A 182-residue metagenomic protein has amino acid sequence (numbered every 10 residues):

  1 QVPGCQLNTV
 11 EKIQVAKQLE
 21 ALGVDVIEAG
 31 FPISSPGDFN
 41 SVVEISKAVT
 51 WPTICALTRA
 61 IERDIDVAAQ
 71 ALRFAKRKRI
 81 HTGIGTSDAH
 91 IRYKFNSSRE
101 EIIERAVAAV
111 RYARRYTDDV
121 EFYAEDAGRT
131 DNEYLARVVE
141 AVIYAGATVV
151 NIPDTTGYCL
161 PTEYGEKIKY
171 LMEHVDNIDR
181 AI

Functional and structural regions predicted by a protein language model:
Q1: Conserved phosphate/anionic-ligand binding catalytic regions in large, soluble enzymes, centered on
G4-I27, F39-A48, E62-A181: Alpha/beta enzyme core
V24-P32, C55: Divalent metal-dependent hydrolysis catalytic cores, especially in the metallo-beta-lactamase
P32-G37, R59-E62: Short active-site-proximal "capping" loops at secondary-structure junctions
W51-T58: A glycine-rich helix N-cap at a beta->alpha junction
